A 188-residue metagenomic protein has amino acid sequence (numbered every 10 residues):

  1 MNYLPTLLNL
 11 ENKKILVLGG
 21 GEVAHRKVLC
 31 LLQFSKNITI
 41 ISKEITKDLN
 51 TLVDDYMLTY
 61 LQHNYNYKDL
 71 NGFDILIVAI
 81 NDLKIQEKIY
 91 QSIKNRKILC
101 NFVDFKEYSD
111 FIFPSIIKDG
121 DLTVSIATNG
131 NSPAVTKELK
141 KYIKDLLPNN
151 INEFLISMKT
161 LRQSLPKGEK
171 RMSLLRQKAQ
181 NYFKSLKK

Functional and structural regions predicted by a protein language model:
M1-L52: Hydrophobic, well-ordered beta-alpha structural blocks that scaffold small-molecule cofactor pockets
N12, N71-F73, D119: Alpha-helix C-terminal capping/helix-to-coil transition sites in glycosyltransferase folds
E22-V23, K84, G130: Residue-level detector of alpha-helix initiation sites
I38, Y60, L99-C100: Hydrophobic beta-strand scaffold residues
S42, Y60-N64, D104: Short loop/edge segments at beta-strand edges and connector loops that shape dinucleotide/nucleotide cofactor-binding
T51-N71: Glycine-rich, highly charged phosphate/nucleotide-binding loops
I75-I80, Q86-F113: ADP-ribose/adenylate-binding Rossmann-like module
T128-K188: An accessory alpha-helical subdomain
